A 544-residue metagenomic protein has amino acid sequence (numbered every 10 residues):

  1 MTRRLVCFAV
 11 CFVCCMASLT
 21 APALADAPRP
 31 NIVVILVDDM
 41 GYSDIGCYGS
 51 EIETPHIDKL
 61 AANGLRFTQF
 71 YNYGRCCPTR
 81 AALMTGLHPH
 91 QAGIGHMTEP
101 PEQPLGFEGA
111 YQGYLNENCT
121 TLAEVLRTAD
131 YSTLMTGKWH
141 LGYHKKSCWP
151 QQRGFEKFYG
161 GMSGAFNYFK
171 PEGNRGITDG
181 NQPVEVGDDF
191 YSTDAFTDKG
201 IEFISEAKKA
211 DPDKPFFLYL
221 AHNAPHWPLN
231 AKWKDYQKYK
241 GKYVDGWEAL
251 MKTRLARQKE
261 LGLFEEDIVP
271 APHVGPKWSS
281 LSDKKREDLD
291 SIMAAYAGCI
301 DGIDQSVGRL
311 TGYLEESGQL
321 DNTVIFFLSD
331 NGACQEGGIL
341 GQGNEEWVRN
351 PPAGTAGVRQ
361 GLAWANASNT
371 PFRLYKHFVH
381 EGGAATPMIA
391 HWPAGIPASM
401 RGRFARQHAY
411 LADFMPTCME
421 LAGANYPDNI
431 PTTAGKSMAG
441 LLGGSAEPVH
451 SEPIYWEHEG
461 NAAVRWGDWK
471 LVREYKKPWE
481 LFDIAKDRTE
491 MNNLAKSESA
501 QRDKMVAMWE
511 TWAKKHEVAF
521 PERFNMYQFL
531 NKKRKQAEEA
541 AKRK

Functional and structural regions predicted by a protein language model:
M1-R4: Positively charged n-region of N-terminal signal peptides that target proteins for export
F8, V13-C14, L24-Y475, W479 (+3 more regions): Formylglycine-dependent sulfatase
S18-T20: N-terminal signal peptide c-region/cleavage motif recognized by signal peptidases
